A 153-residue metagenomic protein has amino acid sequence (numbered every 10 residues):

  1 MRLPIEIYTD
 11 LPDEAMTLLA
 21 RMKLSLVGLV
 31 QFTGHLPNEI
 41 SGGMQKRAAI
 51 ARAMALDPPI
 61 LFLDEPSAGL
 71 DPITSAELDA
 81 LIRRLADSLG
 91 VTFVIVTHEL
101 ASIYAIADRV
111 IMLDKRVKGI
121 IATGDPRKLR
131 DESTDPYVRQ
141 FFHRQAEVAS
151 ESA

Functional and structural regions predicted by a protein language model:
H35-N38, L56: Conserved signature/switch motifs of ABC ATPase nucleotide-binding domains
A48-A53, D57: ABC ATPase nucleotide-binding domain "signature" region
L61-D64: Catalytic Walker B motif of ABC-type/P-loop ATPase nucleotide-binding domains
P72-T74: Helix N-cap at the start of a conserved alpha-helix in ABC-type nucleotide-binding domains
A76-L89: Helical segment within the ABC ATPase nucleotide-binding domain
T97-H98: H-loop/switch region of ABC-family ATPase nucleotide-binding domains
R116-F142: Conserved beta-strand-loop-alpha-helix hinge in the C-terminal portion of ABC ATPase nucleotide-binding domains
